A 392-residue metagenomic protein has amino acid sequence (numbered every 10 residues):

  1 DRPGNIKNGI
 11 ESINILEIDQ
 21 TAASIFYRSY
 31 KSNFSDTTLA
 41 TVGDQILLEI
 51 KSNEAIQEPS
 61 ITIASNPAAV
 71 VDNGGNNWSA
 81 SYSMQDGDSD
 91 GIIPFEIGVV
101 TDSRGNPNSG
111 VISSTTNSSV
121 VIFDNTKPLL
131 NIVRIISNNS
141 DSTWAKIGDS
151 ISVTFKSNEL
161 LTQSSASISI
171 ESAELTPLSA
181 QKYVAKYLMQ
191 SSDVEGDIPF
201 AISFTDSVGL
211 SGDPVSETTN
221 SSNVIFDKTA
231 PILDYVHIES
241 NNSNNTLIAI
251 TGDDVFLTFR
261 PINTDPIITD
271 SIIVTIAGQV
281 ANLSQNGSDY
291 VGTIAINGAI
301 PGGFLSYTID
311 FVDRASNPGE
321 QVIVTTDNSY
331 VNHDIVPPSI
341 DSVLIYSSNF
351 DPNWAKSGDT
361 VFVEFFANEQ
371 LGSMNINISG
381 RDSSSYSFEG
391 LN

Functional and structural regions predicted by a protein language model:
D1-R2, I10, I61, A80-S103 (+5 more regions): Contiguous beta-strand segments of beta-sheet-rich domains
G4, T41, F123, S142 (+5 more regions): Polar, enzyme-active/binding microenvironments
N8-R28, D102, S113-N138, E217-D234 (+3 more regions): Flexible, low-complexity linkers/stalks enriched in Thr/Pro that connect modular domains
F34-D44, S140-D149, N244-D253, N349-D359: Short, solvent-exposed loop/linker segments at the N-terminal edge of repeated beta-sheet extracellular domains
F34-T37, E58-D88, E96, T115-T116 (+7 more regions): Extracellular beta-sheet repeat scaffolds used for adhesion and glycan interaction
Q45-I50, S150-F155, D254-R260, T360-E364: A short beta-strand segment in extracellular, disulfide-stabilized domains
S52, W78-A80, V100, P128 (+9 more regions): Extracellular/surface recognition and adhesion modules
S52-E58, S157-Q163, P261-T269, A367-S373: Short proline/glycine-enriched turn/loop motifs at strand-loop junctions of beta-rich domains
